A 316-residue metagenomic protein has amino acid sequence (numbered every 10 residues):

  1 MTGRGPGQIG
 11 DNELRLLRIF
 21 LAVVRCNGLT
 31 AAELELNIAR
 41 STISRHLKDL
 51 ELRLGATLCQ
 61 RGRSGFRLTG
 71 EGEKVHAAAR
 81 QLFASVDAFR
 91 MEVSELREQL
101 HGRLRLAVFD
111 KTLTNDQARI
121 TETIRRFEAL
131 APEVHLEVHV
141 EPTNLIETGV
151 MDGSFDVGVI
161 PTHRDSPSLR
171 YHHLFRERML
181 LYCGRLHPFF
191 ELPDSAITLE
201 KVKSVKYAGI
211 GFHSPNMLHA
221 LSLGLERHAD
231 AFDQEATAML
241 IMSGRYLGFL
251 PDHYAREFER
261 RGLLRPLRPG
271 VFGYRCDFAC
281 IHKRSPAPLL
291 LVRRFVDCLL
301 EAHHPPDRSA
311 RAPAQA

Functional and structural regions predicted by a protein language model:
L21-A39: Short helix-boundary/capping micro-motifs
C26, E35, D49-T57, L130: Residue cluster at the C-terminal edge of the helix-turn-helix DNA-binding motif
A39, H46-D49: Residues within the DNA-recognition helix of helix-turn-helix
E51-G70: A short LG(V/I)-centered, amphipathic sequence patch enriched for acidic residue(s) preceding the LG motif
R53-L54, V75-R97, F295, P306-S309: Alpha-helical linker/hinge and terminal dimerization helices associated with HTH transcriptional regulators
Q99-L130: N-terminal winged-helix
N144-M179: Short beta-strand-centered segments that line the small-molecule binding cleft or hinge of alpha/beta clamshell
Y171-R245, L250-G273, E301-A316: C-terminal regulatory
